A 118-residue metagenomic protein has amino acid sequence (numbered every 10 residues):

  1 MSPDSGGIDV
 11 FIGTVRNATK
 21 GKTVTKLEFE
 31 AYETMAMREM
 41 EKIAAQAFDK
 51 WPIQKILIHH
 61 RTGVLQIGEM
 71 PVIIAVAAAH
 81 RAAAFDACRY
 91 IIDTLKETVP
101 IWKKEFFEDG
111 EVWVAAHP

Functional and structural regions predicted by a protein language model:
M1-M70, A79-R89, D93-P118: N-terminal, polar/charged subdomain of small-to-medium soluble alpha/beta proteins
A75-A77: Short hydrophobic/aromatic beta-strand micro-patches that form the beta-sheet surface supporting nucleotide- or nucleic
